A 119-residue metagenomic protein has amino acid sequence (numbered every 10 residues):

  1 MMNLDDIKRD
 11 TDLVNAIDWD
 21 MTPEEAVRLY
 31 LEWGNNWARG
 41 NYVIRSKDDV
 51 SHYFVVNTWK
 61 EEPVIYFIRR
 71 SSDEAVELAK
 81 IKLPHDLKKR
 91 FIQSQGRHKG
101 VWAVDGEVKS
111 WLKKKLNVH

Functional and structural regions predicted by a protein language model:
M1-D20: N-terminal trafficking/processing presequences and adjacent post-cleavage segments of proteins routed to secretion
D6, L83-P84, L116: Aromatic-residue detector
D12, R28-L29, N36, W111-K113 (+1 more regions): Short amphipathic alpha-helical "recognition" segments used for binding
M21, E25-G106: Acidic, low-complexity, intrinsically disordered interaction modules
G100-H119: C-terminal partner/receptor-binding element of secreted or periplasmic proteins
